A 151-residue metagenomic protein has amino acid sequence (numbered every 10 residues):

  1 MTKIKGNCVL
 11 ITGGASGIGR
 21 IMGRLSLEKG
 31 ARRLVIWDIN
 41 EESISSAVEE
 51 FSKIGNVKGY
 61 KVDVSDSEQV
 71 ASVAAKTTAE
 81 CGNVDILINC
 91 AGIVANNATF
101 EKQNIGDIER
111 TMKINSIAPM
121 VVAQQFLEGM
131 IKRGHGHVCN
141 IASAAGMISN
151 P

Functional and structural regions predicted by a protein language model:
T2-V35: Canonical Rossmann dinucleotide-binding motif of NAD(H)/NADP(H)-dependent dehydrogenases/reductases, specifically
A31-S46: Conserved glycine-rich Rossmann-like NAD(P)H-binding loop of the short-chain dehydrogenase/reductase
E41-E42, K61-V73, I105: The beta1-alpha1 cofactor-binding region of Rossmann-like NAD(H)/NADP(H)-dependent oxidoreductases
C90-N96: Conserved NAD(P)H cofactor-binding loop of Rossmann-fold oxidoreductase domains
A98-F100, N104-E109: Substrate-binding pocket helix/loop in short-chain dehydrogenase/reductase
A123-Q124: A short, exposed helix-loop element centered on a Lys and neighboring polar residues
C139-P151: Catalytic loop of short-chain dehydrogenase/reductase
